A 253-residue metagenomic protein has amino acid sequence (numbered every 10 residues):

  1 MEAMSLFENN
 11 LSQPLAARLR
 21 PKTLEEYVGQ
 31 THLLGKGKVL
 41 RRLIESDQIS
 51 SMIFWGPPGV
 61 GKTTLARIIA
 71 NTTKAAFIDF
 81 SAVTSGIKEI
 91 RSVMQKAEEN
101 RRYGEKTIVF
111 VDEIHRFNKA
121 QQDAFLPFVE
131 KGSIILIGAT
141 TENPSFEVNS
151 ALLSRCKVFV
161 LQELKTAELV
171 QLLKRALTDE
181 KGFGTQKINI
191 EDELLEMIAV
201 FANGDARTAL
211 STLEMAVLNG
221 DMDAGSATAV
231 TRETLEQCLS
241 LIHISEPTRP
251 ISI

Functional and structural regions predicted by a protein language model:
A3-E8, I44-D79, L126: Walker A/P-loop
N10-M52: Pre-Walker A (pre-P-loop) alpha-helix and adjacent loop at the N terminus of AAA/AAA+ ATPase modules, a conserved
I78-T107: Short glycine-rich substrate-engagement loop in P-loop NTPases that contacts/grips substrate
K157-V170: Conserved AAA+ ATPase "SRH/arginine-finger" region at the nucleotide-binding site
T185-F201: Short conserved motifs of the RecA-like P-loop NTPase core
E196-F201, R207-M222: C-terminal helical "lid" of AAA+/P-loop NTPase domains
G220-L241: Conserved C-terminal helix/linker of AAA+ ATPases
I242-I253: Single conserved hydrophobic/aromatic residue that forms the stacking wall/gate of nucleotide- or nucleobase-binding
